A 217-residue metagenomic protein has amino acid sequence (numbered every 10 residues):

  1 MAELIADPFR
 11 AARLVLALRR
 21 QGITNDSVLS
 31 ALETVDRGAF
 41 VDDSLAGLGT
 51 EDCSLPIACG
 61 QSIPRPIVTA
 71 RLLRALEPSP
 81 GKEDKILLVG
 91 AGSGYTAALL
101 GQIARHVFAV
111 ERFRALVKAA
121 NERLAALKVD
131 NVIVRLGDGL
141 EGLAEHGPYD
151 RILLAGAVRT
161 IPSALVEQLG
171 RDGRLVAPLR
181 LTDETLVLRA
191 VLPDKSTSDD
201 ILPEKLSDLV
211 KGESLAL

Functional and structural regions predicted by a protein language model:
M1-L88, Y95-L99, I103, L116-A119 (+3 more regions): Class I SAM-dependent transferase core
A75-D200: Conserved nucleotide-cofactor-binding alpha/beta core module
